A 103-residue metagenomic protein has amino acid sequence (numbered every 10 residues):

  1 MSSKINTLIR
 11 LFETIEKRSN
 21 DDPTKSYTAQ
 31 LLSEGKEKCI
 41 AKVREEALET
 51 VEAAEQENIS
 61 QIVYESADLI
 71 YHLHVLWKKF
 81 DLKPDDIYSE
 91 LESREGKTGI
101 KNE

Functional and structural regions predicted by a protein language model:
M1-S66, I70-E103: Flexible "arm" and connector segments at domain edges
